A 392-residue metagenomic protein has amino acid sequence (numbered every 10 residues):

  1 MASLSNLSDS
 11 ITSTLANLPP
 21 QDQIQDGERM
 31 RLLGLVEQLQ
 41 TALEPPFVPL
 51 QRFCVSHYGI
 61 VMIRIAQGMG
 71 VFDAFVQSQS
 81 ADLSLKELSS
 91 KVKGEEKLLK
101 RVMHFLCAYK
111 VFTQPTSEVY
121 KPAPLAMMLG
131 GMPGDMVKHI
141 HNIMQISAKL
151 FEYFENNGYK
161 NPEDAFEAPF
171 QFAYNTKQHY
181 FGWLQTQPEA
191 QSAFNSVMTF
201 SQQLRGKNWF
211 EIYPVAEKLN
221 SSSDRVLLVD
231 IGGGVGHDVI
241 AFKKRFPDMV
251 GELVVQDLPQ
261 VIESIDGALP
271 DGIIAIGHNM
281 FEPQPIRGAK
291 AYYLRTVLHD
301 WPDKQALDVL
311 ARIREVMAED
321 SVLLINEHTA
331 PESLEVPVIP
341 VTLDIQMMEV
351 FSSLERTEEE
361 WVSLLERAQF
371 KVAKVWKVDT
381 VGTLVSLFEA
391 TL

Functional and structural regions predicted by a protein language model:
M1-F181, D224, Q369, T383-L384 (+1 more regions): N-terminal accessory segments
S8, S13-N17, K93, V102 (+3 more regions): Conserved adenosyl
V61, M198-Q203, V350-L354: Short acidic-aromatic active-site loops that bind/stabilize oxyanions
V119, S353, V378: Residue-level "edge-of-site" marker
G288, P340-L343, L392: NAD(P)H-dependent oxidoreductase Rossmann-fold/reductase module
H328-A368, A373: C-terminal alpha-helical "lid/dimerization" subdomain adjacent to the S-adenosyl-L-methionine
